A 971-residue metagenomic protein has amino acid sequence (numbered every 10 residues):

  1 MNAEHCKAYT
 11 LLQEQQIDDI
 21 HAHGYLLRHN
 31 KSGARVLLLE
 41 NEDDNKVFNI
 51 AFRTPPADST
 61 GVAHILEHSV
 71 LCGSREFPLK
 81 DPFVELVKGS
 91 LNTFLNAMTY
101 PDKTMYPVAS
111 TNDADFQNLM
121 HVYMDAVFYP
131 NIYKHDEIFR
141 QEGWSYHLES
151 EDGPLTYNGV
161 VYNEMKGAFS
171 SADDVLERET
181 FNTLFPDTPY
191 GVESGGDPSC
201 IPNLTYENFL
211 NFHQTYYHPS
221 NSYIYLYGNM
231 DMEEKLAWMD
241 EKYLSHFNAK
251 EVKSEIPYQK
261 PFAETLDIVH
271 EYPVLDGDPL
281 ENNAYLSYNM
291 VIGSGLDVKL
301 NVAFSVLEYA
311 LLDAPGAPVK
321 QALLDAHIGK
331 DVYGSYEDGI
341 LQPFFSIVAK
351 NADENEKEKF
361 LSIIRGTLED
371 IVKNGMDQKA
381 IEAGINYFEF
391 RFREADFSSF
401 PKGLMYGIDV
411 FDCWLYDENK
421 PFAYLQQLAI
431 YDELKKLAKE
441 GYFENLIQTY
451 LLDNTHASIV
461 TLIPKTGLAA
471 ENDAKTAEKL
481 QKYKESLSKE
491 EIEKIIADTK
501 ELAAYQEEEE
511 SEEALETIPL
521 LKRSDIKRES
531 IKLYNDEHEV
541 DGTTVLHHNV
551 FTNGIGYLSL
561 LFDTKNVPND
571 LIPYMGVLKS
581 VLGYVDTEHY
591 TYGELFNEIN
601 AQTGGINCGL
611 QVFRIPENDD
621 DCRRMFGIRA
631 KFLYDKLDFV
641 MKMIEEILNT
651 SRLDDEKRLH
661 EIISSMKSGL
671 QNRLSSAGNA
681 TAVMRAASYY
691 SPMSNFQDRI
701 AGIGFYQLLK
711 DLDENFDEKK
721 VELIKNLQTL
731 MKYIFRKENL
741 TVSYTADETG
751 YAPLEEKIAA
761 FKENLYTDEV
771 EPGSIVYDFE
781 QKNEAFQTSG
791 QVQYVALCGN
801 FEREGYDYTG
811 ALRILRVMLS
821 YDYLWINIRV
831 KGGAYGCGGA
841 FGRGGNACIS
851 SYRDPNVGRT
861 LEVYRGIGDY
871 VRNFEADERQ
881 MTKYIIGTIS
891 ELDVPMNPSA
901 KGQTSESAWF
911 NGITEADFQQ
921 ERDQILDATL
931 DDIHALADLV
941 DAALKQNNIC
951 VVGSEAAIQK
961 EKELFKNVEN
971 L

Functional and structural regions predicted by a protein language model:
M1-V47: Non-catalytic terminal extensions that flank enzyme cores
E40-E42, N49-A51, Y162, K166-S170 (+7 more regions): His/Glu-based metal-binding/catalytic segments typifying zinc-dependent metallopeptidases
N45-P55, D81-Y129, D136-H147, D174-S199 (+11 more regions): M16 family metallopeptidases and their MPP-like homologs
V62, L66-V70, L578: Active-site His/Glu-centered metal-binding helix of metallohydrolases
S150-N221, Y225-Y243, F247-L275, L280-N282 (+1 more regions): Hydrophobic, small-residue-rich alpha-helical packing segments that form membrane-like cores
N158, L210-K242, G702, L723-I758: Non-catalytic, conformational "gating/processing" segments within enzyme and secreted inhibitor domains
N211, Y223, M232-E251, N374 (+2 more regions): Extended, regular secondary-structure scaffolds
L446, N454, K710-I724, Q728-I734: Aromatic-residue-lined binding/catalytic grooves and analogous aromatic/hydrophobic interfacial grooves in multimeric
